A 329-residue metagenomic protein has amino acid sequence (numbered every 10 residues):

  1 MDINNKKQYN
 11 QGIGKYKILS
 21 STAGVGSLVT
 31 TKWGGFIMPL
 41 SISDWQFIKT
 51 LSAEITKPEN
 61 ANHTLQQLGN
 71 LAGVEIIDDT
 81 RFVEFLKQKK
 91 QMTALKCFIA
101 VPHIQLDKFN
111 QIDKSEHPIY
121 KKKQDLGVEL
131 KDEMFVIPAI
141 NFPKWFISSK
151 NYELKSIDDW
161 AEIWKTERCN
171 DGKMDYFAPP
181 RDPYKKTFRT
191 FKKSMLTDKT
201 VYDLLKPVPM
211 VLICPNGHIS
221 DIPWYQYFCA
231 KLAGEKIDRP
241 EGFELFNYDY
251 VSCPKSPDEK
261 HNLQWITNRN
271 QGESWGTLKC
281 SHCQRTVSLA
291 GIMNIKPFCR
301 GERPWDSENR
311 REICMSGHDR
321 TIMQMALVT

Functional and structural regions predicted by a protein language model:
M1-T329: Extended, Lys/Arg-rich, non-catalytic nucleic-acid recognition/anchoring regions of very large nucleic-acid-interacting
